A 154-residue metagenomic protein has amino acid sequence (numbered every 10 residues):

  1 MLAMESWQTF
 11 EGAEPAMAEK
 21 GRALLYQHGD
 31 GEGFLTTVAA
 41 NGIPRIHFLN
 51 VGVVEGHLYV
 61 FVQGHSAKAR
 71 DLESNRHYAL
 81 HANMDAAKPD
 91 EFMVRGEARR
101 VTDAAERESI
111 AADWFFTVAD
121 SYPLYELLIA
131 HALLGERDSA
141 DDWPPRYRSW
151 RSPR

Functional and structural regions predicted by a protein language model:
M1-A16, P89-R154: Charged, gly/pro-rich active-site loop segments
E5-G33: Short, basic/aromatic recognition patches
A16-K20, V62, S66, E108-S109: Charged, amphipathic alpha-helical segments
D30-G64, Y78-A82, M93-V94: Short beta-strand segments
T37-A39, A82-D85, D120-Y125: A short, aromatic/hydrophobic, helix- or strand-capping loop or linear motif that either lines the entrance/gate
S66-A69, A87, D141-D142: Short, surface-exposed beta-strand-loop junctions and turns on beta-sheet-rich folds
N75: Acidic-histidine catalytic/liganding microenvironments
